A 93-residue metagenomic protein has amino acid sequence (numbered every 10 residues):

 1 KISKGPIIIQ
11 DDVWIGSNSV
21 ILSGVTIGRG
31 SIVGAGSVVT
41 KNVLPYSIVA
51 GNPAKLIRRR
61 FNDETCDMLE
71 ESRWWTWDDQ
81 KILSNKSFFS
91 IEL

Functional and structural regions predicted by a protein language model:
K1, G5, A54-L93: Terminal amphipathic alpha-helical/low-complexity segments used for targeting or macromolecular assembly
K1-I57: Structural signal for interior beta-strand "rungs" in well-ordered beta-sheet cores of soluble enzyme domains
